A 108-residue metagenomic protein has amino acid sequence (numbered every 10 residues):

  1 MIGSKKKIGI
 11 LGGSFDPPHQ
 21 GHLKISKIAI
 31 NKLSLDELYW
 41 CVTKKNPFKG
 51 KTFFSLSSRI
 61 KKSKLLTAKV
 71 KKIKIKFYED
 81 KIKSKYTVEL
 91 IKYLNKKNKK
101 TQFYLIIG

Functional and structural regions predicted by a protein language model:
M1-G108: Nucleotidyltransferase catalytic core that binds NTPs
